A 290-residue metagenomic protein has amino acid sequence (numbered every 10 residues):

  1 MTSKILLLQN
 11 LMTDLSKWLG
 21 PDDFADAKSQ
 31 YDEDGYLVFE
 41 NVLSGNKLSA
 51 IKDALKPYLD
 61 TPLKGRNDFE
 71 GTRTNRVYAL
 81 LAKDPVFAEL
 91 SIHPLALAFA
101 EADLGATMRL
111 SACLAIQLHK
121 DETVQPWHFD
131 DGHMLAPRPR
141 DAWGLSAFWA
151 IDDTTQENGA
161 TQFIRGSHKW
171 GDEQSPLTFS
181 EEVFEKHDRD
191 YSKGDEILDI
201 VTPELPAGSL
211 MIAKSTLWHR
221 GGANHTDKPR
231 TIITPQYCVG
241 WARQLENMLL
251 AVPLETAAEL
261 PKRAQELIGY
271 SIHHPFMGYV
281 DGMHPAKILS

Functional and structural regions predicted by a protein language model:
T2-D34, F39-R138: Non-heme Fe(II)-dependent double-stranded beta-helix
V38-F39, A147, M211-A213: Short hydrophobic-aromatic micro-motifs
S44-G45, A115-L118, T154-Q156, H168-K169 (+2 more regions): Short, solvent-exposed loop/turn segments at secondary-structure junctions
K83, S111, W143-L145, E157-G159 (+2 more regions): Residues that flank catalytic or metal-binding motifs in active/ligand-binding sites
L114-Q117, F129-D131, W149-D153, F163-R165 (+1 more regions): Short, structured patches in soluble enzyme cores that scaffold and shape functional sites
T123-D130, P137-R138, E157-F163, D172-P176 (+2 more regions): A short secondary-structure junction signal
P137-Q156, E204, Q236-V239: Short, conserved beta-strand element in jelly-roll/cupin
W170-I212, T216-L217, G222-S290: Conserved double-stranded beta-helix
